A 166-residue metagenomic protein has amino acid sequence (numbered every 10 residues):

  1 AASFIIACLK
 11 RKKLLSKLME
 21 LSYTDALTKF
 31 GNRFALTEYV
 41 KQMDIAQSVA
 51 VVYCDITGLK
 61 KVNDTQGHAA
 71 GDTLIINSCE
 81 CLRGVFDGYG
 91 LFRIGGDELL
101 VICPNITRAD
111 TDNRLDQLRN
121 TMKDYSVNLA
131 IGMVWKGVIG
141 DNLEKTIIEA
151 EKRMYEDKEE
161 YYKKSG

Functional and structural regions predicted by a protein language model:
A1-A26, F34-D44, S48: Signal-transducing coiled-coil linker helices
S16-E38, C54-H68, I76: Conserved nucleotide-binding and Mg2+-coordinating catalytic segments in signaling enzymes
L59, N77-S78, L99, I131: Hydrophobic framework residues that shape the active-site pocket of cyclic nucleotide turnover catalytic cores
D64, C103-I106, K136-G137: Residue-level recognition of strand-loop junctions within catalytic nucleotide-signaling folds
H68, D112-R119, K123, W135-G166: Catalytic-core segments of nucleotide cyclases and related cyclic-nucleotide turnover enzymes
A70-G88: Active-site-proximal alpha-helical element of nucleotidyl cyclase-like catalytic domains and analogous helices
L74, L100-Q117: Short helix/loop segment flanking the catalytic signature motif in cyclic-nucleotide metabolism enzymes
G90-I94: A short pre-motif secondary-structure segment
